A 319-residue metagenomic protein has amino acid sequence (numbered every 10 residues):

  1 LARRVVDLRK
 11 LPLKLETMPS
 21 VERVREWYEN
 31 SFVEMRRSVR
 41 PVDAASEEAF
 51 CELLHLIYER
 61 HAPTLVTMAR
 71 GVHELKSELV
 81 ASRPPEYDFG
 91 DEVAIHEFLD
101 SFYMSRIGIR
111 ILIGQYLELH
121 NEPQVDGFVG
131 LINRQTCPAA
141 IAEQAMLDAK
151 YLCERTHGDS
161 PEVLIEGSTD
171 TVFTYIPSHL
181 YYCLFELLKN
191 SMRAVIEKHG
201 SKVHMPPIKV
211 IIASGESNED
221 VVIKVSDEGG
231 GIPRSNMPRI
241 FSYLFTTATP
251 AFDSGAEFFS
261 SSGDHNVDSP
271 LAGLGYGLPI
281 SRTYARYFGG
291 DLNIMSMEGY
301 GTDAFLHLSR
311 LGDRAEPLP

Functional and structural regions predicted by a protein language model:
L1-E162, F173, P177-Y181: Signal-transmission coiled-coils
V172, I176, N190-E228, A251-N266 (+2 more regions): ATP-lid-like helix-loop hinge signature
L187: Hydrophobic residues in the alpha-helical elements that line and stabilize the ATP-binding pocket of the HATPase_c
D220, G231, G275, M297-F305 (+1 more regions): Glycine-rich nucleotide-binding loop
G231-S242, T249-A256: Short helix N-cap motif at coil->helix boundaries in the Bergerat
T247, L311: ATP-binding "lid"/motif region of the histidine kinase catalytic
